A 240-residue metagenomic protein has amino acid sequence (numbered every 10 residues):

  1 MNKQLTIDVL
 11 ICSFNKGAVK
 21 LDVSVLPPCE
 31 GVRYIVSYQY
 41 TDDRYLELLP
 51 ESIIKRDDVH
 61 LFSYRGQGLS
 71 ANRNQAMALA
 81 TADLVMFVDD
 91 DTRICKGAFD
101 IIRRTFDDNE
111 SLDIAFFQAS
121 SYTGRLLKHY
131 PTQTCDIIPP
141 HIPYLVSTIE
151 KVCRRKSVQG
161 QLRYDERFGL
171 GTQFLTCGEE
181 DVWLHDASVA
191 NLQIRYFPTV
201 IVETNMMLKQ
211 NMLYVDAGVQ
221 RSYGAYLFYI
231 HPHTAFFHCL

Functional and structural regions predicted by a protein language model:
K20-S63: Acidic donor-binding segment of Leloir-type glycosyltransferases
S63-A80: Glycine-rich, basic loop-to-helix element that forms the pyrophosphate-binding segment of sugar-nucleotide handling
V85: Short aromatic/hydrophobic "clamp" motif used to bind/position activated sugar donors
D89-R93: The conserved acidic donor/metal-binding loop of glycosyltransferases
G97-Y130: Conserved donor NDP-sugar-binding/catalytic core segment of glycosyltransferases
R163, R167-H185: Acidic donor-binding loop at a coil-to-helix junction in glycosyltransferase catalytic cores that engages
G169-L175, N191-Y214, Y223-Y226: Active-site donor/metal-binding and catalytic loop motifs of nucleotide-sugar-dependent glycosylation enzymes
H185, N211-F237: Catalytic core of nucleotide-sugar-dependent glycosyltransferases
